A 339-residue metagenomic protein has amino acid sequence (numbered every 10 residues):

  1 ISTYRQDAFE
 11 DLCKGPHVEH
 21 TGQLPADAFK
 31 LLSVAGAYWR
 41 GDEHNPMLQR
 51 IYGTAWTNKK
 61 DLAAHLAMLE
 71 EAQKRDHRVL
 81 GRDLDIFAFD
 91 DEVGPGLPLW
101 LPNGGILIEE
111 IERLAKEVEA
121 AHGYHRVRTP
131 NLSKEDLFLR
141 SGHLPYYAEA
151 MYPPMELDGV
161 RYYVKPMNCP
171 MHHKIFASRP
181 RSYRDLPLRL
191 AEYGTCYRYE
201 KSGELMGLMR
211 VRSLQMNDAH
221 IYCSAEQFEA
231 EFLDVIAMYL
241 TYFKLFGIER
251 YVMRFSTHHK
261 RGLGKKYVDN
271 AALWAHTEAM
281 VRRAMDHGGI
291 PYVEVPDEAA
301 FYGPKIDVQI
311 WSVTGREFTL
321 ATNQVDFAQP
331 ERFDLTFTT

Functional and structural regions predicted by a protein language model:
I1-D7, F246-T319: Metal-assisted phosphate- and nucleotidyl-transfer catalytic regions
I1-T195, Y199-L205, M209, I221: Auxiliary tRNA-acceptor-end handling modules of aminoacyl-tRNA synthetases
R5, A55, N168, H220-C223 (+4 more regions): Short, structured patches in soluble enzyme cores that scaffold and shape functional sites
L69, A115, Y239-F243, V281: Hydrophobic alpha-helical packing residues
G81-G105, R210-A272, P296: Conserved alpha/beta enzyme-core scaffolds, especially Rossmann-like or related mixed alpha/beta domains that build
I111, E231-V235, T277: Hydrophobic alpha-helical membrane-association signature
G142-Y146, W274, F333: A conserved glycine-rich
P154, V160-R161, P170-M171, I175-R179 (+5 more regions): A translation/RNA-centric and nucleic-acid-associated enzymatic feature enriched in Class II aminoacyl-tRNA synthetases
